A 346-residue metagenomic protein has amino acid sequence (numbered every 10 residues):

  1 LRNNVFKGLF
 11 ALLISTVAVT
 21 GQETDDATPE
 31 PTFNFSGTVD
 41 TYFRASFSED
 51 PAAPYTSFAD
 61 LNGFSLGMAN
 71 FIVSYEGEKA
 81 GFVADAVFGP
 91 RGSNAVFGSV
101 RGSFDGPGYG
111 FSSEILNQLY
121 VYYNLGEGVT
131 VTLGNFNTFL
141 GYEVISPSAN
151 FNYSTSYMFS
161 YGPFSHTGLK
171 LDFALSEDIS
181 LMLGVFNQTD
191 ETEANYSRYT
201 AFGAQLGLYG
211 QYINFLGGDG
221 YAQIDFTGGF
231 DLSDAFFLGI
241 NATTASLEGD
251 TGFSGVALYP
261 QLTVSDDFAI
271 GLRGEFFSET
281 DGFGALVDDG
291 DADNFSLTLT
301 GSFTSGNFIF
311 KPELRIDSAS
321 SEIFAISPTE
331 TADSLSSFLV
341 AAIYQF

Functional and structural regions predicted by a protein language model:
L1-T28: Cleavable N-terminal export/targeting peptides
E23-V39: Short N-terminal segments immediately surrounding and downstream of signal-peptide cleavage
E30, E76-A80, G126-G128, S176-D178 (+4 more regions): Outer-membrane beta-barrel channels and translocator barrels
N34-T38, V83-G89, T132-G134, G184 (+3 more regions): Outer-envelope exported proteins of Gram-negative bacteria
G37, T41, L66-Y75, Q118-Y123 (+9 more regions): Residues on the lipid-exposed face of transmembrane beta-strands in outer-membrane beta-barrel proteins
Y42-G63, G92-Q118, L125-G207, Y212-I213: Surface-exposed coil loops of outer-membrane beta-barrel proteins
S48, Y55-L61, G92-A95, V100-S112 (+3 more regions): Outer-membrane beta-barrel pore domains
A59-R91, L258: Glycine- and aromatic-enriched membrane insertion/assembly motifs of diderm outer-membrane and organelle channel
